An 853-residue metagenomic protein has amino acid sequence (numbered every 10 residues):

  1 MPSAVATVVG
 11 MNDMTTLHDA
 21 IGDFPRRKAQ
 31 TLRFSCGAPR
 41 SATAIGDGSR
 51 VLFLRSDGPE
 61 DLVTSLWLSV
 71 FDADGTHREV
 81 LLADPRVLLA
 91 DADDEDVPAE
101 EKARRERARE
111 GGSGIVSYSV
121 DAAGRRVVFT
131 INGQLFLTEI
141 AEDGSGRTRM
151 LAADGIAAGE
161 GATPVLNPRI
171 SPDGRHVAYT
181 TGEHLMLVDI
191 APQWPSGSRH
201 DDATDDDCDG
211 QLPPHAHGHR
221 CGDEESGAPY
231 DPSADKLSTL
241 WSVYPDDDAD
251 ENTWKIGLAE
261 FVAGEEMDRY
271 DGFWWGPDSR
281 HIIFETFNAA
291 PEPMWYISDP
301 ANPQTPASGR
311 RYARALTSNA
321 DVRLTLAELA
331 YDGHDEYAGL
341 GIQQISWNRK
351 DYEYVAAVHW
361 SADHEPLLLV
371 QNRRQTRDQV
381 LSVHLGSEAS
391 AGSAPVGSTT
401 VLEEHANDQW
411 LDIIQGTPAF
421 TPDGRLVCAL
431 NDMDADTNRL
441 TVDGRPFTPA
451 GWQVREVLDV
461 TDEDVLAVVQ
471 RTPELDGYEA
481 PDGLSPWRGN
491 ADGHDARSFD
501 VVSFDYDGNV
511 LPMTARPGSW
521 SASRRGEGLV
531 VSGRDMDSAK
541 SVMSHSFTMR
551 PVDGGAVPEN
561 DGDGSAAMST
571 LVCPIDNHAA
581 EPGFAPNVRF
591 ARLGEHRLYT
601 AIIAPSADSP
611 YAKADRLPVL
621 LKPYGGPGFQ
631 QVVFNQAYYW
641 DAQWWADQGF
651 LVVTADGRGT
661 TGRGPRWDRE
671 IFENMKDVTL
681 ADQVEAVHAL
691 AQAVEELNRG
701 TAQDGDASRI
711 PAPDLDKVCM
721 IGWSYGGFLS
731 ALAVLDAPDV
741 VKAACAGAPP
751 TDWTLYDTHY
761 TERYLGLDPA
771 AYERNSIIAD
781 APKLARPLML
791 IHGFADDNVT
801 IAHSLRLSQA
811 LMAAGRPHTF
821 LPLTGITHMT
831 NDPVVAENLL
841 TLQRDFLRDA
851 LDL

Functional and structural regions predicted by a protein language model:
P2-L511, P517-G518, T824: Beta-propeller folds
S41, V63, V116-S117, V128 (+16 more regions): Non-catalytic accessory segments flanking enzyme active sites
D250-N252, V572-I710, L715-L729, D736 (+2 more regions): Cap/lid segment of the alpha/beta-hydrolase catalytic domain
D682, K742-A743, A748-R786: Mobile cap/lid helix-loop segments that gate and shape the active-site cleft of serine hydrolases
L732-K742: Conserved hydrolase catalytic core segment
L784, L790-H792, D796: Short beta-strand/loop motif that positions the catalytic acidic residue of the alpha/beta-hydrolase fold
N798-R806: Conserved alpha/beta-hydrolase "acid-adjacent" motif
L805, M812-L853: C-terminal catalytic histidine-bearing segment of alpha/beta-hydrolase fold enzymes
